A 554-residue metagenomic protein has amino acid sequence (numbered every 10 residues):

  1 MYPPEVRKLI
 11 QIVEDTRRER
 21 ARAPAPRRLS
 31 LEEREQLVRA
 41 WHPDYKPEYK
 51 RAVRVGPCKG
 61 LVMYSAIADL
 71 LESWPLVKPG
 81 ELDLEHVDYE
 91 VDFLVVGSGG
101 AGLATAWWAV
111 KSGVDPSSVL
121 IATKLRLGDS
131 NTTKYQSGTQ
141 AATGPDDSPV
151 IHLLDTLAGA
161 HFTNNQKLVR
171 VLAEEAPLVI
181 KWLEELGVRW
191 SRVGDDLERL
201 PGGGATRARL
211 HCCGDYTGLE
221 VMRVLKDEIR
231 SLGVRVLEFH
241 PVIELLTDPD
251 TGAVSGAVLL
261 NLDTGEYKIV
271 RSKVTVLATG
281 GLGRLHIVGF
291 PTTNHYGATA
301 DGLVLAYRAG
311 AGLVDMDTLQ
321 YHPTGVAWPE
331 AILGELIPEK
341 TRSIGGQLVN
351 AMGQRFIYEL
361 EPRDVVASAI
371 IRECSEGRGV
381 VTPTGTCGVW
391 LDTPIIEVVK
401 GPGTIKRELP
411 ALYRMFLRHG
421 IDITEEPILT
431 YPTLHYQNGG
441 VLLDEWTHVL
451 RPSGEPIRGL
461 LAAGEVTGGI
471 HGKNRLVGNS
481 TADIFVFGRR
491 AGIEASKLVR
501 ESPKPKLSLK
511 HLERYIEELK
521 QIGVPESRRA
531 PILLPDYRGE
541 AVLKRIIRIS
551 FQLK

Functional and structural regions predicted by a protein language model:
M1-D92: Extreme N-terminal leader/targeting segments of oxidoreductases
M1-R7, Q11, A311-I428, E494-R500: An anion/pyrophosphate-binding glycine-rich loop and adjacent beta-alpha core in soluble alpha-beta enzymes
M1-Y2, G80-D92, T105-W108, P116-S117 (+12 more regions): Glycine- and aromatic-enriched mobile tails/lids
V38-W74, E184-E266, R271, A278 (+3 more regions): Conserved redox-cofactor binding core of oxidoreductases
A52-I67, I243-V254, V258-L260, E408-T467: A glycine-rich dinucleotide-binding beta-alpha-beta segment and adjacent secondary-structure elements that constitute
V87-V91, D263-V274, P456-I457: Core beta-strand elements of the Rossmann-like FAD/NAD(P) dinucleotide-binding domain in flavoenzyme oxidoreductases
L125-D155, H161, P323, A331-E335: Conserved N-terminal glycine-rich FAD pyrophosphate-binding loop of Rossmann-like flavoproteins
V274-A331, E335, N474-E494: Glycine-rich loop(s) and the adjacent beta-strand/alpha-helix scaffold that form part
